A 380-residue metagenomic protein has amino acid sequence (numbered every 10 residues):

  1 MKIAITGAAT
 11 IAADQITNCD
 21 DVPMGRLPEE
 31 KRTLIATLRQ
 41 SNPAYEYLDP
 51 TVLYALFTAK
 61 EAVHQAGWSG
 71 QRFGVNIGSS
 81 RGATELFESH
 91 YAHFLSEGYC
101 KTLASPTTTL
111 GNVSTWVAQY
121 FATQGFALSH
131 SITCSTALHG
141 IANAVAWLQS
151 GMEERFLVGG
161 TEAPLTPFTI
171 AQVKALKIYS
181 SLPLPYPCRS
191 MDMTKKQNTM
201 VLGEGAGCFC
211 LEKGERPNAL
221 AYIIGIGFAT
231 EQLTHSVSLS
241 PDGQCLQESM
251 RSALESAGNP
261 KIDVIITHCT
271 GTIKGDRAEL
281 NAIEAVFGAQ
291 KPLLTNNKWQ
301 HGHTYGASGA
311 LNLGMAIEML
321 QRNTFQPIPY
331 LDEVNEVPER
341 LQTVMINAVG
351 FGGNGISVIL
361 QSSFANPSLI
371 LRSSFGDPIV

Functional and structural regions predicted by a protein language model:
M1-F126, L138, A146-Q149, Q172-V201 (+2 more regions): Conserved "HGTGT" condensation-loop signature of ketosynthase/thiolase-family condensing enzymes that catalyze
S129-T133, A137: Short beta->alpha junction loops
I141: Short-chain dehydrogenase/reductase
E154-R155, T343: Short acidic donor-binding loop at the edge of a beta-strand
V158-G159, N347: Short beta-strand immediately N-terminal to the catalytic nucleophile in serine-hydrolase-like folds
G160-L165, I170-Q172: Glycine-rich anion/phosphate-binding loop at the beta-strand->alpha-helix junction
